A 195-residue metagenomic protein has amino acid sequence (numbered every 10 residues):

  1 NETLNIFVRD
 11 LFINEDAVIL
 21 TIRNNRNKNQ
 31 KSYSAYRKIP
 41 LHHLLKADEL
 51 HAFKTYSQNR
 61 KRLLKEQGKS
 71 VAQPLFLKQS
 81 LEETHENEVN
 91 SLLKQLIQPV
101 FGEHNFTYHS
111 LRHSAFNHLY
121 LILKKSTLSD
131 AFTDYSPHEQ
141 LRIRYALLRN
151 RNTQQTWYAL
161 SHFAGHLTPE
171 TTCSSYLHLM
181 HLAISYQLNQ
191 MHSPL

Functional and structural regions predicted by a protein language model:
N1, R37, L111-A115: Short, cationic motifs built from Arg/Lys/His that form the positively charged side of catalytic pockets
N1-I6, L160: Alpha-helix N-cap/helix-start motif at helix boundaries, enriched for small hydrophobics
L4-F12, Y120-K124, L128, L177-H181 (+1 more regions): Hydrophobic/aromatic-lined pockets within catalytic cores
N5-H51: Conserved tyrosine-mediated DNA breakage-rejoining catalytic core shared by Y-recombinases
I6-R9, N25, L111-F116, G165-L167 (+1 more regions): An acidic- and aromatic-residue-enriched active-site/binding cleft used to recognize and process polar
H42-K125: Active-site/catalytic core of tyrosine-dependent DNA strand-transfer enzymes
N90-H162, H166: Short, basic (Lys/Arg/His-rich) helix/loop patches that form interaction surfaces in the mid-to-C-terminal regions
Y145, N150-W157, F163-P194: Catalytic-site neighborhood detector that most strongly recognizes the C-terminal catalytic loop/helix of tyrosine
